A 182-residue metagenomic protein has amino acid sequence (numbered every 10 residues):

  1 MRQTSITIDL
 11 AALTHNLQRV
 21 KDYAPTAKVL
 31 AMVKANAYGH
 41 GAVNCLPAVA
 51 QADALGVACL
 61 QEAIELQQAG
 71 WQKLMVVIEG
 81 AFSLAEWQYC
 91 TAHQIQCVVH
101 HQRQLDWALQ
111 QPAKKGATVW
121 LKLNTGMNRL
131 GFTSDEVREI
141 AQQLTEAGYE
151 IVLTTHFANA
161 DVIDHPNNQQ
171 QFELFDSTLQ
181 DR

Functional and structural regions predicted by a protein language model:
M1: Gly-rich Lys/Arg/Thr-decorated short loops/hinges at beta-loop-alpha junctions or inter-strand turns that position
S5-T7, A12-T14, A27-R182: Active-site-proximal beta-alpha core segment in soluble small-molecule metabolic enzymes
L17-Q18: Solvent-exposed alpha-helix faces
Y23: Conserved PLP-enzyme active-site core in the AAT-like
